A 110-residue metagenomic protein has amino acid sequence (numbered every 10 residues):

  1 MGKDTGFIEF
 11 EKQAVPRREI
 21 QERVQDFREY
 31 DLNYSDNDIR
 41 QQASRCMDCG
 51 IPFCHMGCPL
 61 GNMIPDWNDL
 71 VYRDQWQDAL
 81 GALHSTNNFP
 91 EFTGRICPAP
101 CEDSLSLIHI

Functional and structural regions predicted by a protein language model:
M1-E29, D36-A43, M47: Non-ligating segments of multi-cofactor redox enzymes
K12-R17, L32, P52-G57, D69 (+1 more regions): A short, ordered amphipathic alpha-helix with a cationic face
R23-Q42, M63-R95, A99: Ferredoxin-type iron-sulfur electron-transfer modules in oxidoreductases and energy-metabolism complexes
C46-C49, C54, C58, T93-C97 (+2 more regions): Short cysteine clusters
I108-I110: Conserved small/polar residues in nucleotide/adenosyl-binding loops
